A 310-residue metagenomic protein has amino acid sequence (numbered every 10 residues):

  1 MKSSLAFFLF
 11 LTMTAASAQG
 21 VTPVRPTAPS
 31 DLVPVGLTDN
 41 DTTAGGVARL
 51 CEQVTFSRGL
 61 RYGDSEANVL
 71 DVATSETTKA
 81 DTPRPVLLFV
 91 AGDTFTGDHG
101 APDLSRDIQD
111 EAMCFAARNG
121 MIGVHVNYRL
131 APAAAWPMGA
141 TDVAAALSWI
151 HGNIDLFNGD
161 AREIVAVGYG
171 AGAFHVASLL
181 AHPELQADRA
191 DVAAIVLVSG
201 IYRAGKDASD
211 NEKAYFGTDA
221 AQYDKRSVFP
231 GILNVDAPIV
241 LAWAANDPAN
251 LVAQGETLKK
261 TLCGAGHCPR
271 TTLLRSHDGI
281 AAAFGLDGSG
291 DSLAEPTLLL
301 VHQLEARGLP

Functional and structural regions predicted by a protein language model:
S4-A15: Bacterial N-terminal signal peptides
V21-T82: N-terminal cap/lid segment of alpha/beta-hydrolase-fold proteins
T82-T94: Short beta-strand element of the alpha/beta-hydrolase
A101-V124: Short amphipathic alpha-helix adjacent to the substrate-entry channel of hydrolases
A145-N211: Primarily recognizes the serine-hydrolase "nucleophile elbow" in alpha/beta-hydrolase and SGNH/GDSL folds
D188-T257: The feature captures the conserved acid-bearing segment of alpha/beta-hydrolase catalytic domains
A242, A249-V252, E256-K259, C263-P310: C-terminal catalytic histidine-bearing segment of alpha/beta-hydrolase fold enzymes
